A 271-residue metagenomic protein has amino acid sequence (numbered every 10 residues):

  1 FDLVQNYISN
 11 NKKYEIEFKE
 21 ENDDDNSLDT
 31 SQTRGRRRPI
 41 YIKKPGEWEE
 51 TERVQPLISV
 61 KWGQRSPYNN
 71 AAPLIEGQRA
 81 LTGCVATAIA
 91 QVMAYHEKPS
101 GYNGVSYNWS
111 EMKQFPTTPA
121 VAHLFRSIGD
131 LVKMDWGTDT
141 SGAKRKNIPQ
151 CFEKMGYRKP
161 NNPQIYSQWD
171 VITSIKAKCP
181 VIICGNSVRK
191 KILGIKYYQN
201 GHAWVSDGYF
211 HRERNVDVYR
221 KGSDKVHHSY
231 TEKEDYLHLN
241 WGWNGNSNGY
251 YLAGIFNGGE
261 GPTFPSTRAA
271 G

Functional and structural regions predicted by a protein language model:
F1-E47, V60, Y197-Y198, F210-G271: Cys-His-centered catalytic/binding microenvironment captured across papain-like cysteine peptidases and homologous
F1-T140: Active-site-adjacent structural segments surrounding the nucleophilic cysteine of cysteine proteases and isopeptidases
Q78, G83-A86, K146, N200 (+1 more regions): A generic "functional-site adjacency" signal
R79, Q91, K133-D139, R158 (+4 more regions): Solvent-exposed loop/turn segments at secondary-structure junctions within structured extracellular/periplasmic domains
G83-A94, H123-V132, I148-F152, K159-P163 (+3 more regions): Structural recognition of the beta-strand scaffold that forms the well-ordered cores of secreted hydrolase catalytic
N108, K144, N162, N246 (+1 more regions): Short, solvent-exposed coil/turn linker segments
D130-D170, S174-C179, Q199: Zinc-dependent metallohydrolase catalytic domains
N161-D235, N240: Active-site-adjacent substructure of cysteine-protease-like catalytic cores
